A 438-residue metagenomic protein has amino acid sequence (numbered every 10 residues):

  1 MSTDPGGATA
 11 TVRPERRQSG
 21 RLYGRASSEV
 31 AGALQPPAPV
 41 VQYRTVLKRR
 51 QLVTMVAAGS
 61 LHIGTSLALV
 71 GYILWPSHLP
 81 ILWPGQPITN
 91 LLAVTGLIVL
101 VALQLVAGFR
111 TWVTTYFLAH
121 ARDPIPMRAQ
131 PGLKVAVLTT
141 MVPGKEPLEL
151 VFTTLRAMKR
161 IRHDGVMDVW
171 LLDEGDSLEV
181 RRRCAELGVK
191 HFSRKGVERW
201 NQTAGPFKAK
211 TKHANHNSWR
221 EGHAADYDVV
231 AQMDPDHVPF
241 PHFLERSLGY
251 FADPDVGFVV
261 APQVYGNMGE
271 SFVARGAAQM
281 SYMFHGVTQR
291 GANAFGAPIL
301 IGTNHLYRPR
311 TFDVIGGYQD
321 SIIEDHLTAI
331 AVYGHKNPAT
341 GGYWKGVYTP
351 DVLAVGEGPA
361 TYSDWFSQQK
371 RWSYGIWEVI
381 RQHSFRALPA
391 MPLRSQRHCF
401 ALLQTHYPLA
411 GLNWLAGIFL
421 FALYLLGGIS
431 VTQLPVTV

Functional and structural regions predicted by a protein language model:
S2-P131, S395, C399-T437: N-terminal membrane-anchoring/stem segments of glycan-assembly enzymes
S2-R25, V347-Y374: Short, non-transmembrane cytosolic segments of multipass membrane proteins
F117, G188-D228, P241-L327, A331-G341 (+1 more regions): Long helical/loop segments within the catalytic core of UDP-sugar-dependent glycosyltransferases, especially the large
K134-L138, D168, L327: Cell-envelope/extracellular polymer assembly enzymes that use nucleotide-activated donors
A136-G144, I161: A conserved hydrophobic helix/loop-capping motif in glycosyltransferases and polysaccharide synthases
T153-V166: Short, acidic, metal-binding catalytic loop of nucleotide-sugar glycosyltransferases
D173-R181, G196-E198: A conserved acidic beta->alpha catalytic loop
M233-V238: The conserved acidic donor/metal-binding loop of glycosyltransferases
